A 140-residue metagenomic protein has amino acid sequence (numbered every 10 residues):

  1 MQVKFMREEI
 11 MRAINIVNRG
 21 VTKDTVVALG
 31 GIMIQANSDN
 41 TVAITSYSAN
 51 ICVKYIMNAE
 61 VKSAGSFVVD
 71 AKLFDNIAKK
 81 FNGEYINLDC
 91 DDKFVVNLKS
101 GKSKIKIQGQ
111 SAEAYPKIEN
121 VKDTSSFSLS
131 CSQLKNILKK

Functional and structural regions predicted by a protein language model:
M1-K140: Structural preference for solvent-exposed beta-strand-turn elements and adjacent flexible terminal/loop segments within
